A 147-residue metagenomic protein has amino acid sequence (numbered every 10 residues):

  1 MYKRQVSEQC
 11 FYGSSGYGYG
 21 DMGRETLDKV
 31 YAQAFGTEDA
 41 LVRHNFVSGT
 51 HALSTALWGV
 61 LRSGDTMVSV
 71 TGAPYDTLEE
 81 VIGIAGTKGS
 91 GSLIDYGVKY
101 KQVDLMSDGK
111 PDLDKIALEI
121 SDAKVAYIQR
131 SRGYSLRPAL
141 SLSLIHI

Functional and structural regions predicted by a protein language model:
M1-Q5, I145-I147: Conserved small/polar residues in nucleotide/adenosyl-binding loops
K3-T37: Glycine-rich phosphate-binding segment of PLP-dependent enzymes
S15-G23, L41-S48, D108, R137-L140: Catalytic cores of large soluble enzymes that bind and process phosphate-bearing ligands
A40-M67, P74-A85: Conserved beta-loop-alpha segment that forms the PLP phosphate-binding cup at the N-terminus of a helix
V42, S69, Q102-D104: Structural signal for conserved beta-strand scaffold positions within catalytic alpha/beta enzyme cores
D76-E79, I84-S143: PLP-dependent aminotransferase-class I/II
